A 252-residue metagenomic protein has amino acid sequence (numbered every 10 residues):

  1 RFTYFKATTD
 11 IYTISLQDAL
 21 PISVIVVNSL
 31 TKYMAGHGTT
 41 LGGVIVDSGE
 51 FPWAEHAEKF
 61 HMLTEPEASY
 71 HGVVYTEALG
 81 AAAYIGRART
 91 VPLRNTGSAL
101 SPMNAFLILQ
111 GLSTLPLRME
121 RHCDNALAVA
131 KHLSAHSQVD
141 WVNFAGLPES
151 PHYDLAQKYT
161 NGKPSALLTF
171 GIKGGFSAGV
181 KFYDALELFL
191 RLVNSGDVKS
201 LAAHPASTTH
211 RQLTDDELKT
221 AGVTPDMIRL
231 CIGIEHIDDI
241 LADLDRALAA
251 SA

Functional and structural regions predicted by a protein language model:
R1, S23: Short beta-strand/loop segments at the ligand-binding rim of alpha/beta enzyme cores
F2-K6: Right-handed beta-helix
A7-L20: Short, small-residue-biased leader/transition segments that mark boundaries at the very start of proteins
A7-T8, T31, Q110, I228: Conserved short-loop catalytic and cofactor-binding motifs
T8, D154-K158, D216-E217: Short, P/G- and charge-enriched loop/turn segments at secondary-structure junctions
T9, Y33-M34, I237: Short strand->helix junction
V24-L167, G171-S200: Active-site C-terminal subdomain of aminotransferase-like
R118, D184, S200-A252: PLP-dependent enzyme catalytic core of the Aspartate aminotransferase-like
